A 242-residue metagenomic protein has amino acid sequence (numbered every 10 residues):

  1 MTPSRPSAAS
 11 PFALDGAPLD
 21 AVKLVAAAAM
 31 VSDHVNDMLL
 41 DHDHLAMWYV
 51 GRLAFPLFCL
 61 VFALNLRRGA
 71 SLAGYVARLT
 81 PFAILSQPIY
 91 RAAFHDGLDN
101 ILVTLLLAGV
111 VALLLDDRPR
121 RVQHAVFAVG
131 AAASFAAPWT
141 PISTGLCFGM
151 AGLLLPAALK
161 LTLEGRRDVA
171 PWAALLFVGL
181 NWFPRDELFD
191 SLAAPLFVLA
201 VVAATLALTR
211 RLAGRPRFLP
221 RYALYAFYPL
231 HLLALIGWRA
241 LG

Functional and structural regions predicted by a protein language model:
M1-G242: Alpha-helical transmembrane segments and their immediate juxtamembrane cytosolic regions
